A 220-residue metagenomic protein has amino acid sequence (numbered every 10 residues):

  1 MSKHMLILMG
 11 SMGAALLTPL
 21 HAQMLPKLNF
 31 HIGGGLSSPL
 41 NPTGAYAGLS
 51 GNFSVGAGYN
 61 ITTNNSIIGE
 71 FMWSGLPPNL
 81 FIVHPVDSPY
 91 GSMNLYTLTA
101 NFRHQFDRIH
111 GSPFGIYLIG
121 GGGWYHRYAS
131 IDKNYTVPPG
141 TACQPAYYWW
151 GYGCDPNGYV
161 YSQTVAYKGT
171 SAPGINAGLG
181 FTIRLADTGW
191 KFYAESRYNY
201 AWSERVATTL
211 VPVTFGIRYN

Functional and structural regions predicted by a protein language model:
H21-I61, R218-N220: Short glycine/proline- and aromatic-enriched beta-strand/turn motifs that initiate or cap beta-hairpins
H21-L28, N64, D107-G115, R184-K191 (+1 more regions): Short loop/turn motifs that connect adjacent beta-strands in outer-membrane beta-barrel proteins
P26, A47-F53, S92-L98, F114 (+2 more regions): Residues that define the transmembrane beta-barrel architecture of outer-membrane proteins
I32-L36, V55-Y59, A100-H104, G120-W124 (+3 more regions): Residues on the lipid-exposed face of transmembrane beta-strands in outer-membrane beta-barrel proteins
P39-T43, H84-G91, S162-Y167, N199-E204: Extracellular loop and loop/strand-boundary signature of outer-membrane beta-barrel proteins
G51, G58-Q144, N220: Gram-negative (and chloroplast) outer-membrane scaffold detector with strong preference for beta-barrel transmembrane
L76-L80, G180, R184-N220: Predominantly the C-terminal beta-signal and adjacent terminal strand-loop region of outer-membrane beta-barrel
V83, D132-K168: Solvent-exposed loop segments that connect transmembrane elements
